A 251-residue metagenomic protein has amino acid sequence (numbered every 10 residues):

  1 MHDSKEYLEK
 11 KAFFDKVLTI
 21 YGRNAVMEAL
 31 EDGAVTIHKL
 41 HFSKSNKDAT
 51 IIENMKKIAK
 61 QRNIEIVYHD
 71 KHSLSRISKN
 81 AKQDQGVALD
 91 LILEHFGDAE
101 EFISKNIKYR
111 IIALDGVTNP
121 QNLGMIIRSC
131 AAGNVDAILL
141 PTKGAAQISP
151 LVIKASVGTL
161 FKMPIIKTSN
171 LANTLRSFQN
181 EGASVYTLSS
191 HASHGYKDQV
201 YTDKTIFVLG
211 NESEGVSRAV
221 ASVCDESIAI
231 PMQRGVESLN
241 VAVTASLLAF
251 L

Functional and structural regions predicted by a protein language model:
M1-E101: N-terminal positively charged helical leader segments and presequences
E28, F42, T50, S104-H194: RNA substrate-binding interface of SAM-dependent RNA methyltransferases
D32, H38, A132, L151-T159 (+1 more regions): Structured adenosyl-cofactor binding patch, chiefly the S-adenosyl-L-methionine
S45, K71-S73, K143-A145, H191 (+1 more regions): Short, ordered loop/turn segments at secondary-structure junctions
I66-D70, P164-A172, I228: Short acidic-hydrophobic, aromatic-tinged amphipathic segments that line or gate anion-handling sites
V67, A137-P141, A229: Short hydrophobic alpha-helical runs that function as membrane-insertion/retention elements
I77-I92, S156-K162, I166, T202-G210: Short basic, glycine-rich beta-strand/loop surfaces that mediate nucleic-acid
Y186-A242: Active-site/ligand-binding-proximal alpha/beta "capping" segment
